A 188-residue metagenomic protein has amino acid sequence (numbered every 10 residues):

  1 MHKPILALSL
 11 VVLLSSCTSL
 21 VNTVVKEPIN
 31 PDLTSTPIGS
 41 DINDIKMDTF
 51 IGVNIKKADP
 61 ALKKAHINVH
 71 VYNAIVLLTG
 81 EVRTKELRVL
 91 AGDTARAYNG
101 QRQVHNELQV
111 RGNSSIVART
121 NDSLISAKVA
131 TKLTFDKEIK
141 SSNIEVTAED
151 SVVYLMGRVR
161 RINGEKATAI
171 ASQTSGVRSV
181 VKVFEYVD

Functional and structural regions predicted by a protein language model:
H2-L8, S16-D188: N-terminal targeting leaders
